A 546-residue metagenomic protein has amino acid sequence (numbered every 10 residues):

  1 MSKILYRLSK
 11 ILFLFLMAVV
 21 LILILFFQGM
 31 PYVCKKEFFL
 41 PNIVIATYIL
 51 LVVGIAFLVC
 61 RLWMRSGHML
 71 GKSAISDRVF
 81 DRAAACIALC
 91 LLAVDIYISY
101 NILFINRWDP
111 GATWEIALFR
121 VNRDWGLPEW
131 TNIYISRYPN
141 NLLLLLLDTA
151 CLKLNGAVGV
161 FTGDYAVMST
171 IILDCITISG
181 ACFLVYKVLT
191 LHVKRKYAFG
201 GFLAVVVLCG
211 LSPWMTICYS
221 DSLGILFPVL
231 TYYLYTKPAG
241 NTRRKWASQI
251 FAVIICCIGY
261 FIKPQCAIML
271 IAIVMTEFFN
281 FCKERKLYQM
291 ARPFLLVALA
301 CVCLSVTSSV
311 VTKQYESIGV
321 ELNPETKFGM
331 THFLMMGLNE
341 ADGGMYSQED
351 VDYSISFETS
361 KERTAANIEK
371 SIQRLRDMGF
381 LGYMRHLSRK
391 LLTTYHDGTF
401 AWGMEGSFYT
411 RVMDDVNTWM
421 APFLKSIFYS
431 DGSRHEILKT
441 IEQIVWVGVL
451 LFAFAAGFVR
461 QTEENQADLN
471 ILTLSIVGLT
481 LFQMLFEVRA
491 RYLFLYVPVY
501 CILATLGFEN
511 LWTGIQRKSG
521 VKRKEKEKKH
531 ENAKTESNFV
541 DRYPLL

Functional and structural regions predicted by a protein language model:
M1-I96, A291-A300, K518-S519, E525 (+1 more regions): Start-transfer (signal-anchor) and selected internal transmembrane alpha helices of multi-pass inner/ER membrane
L21, K36-I49, V167-S169, L173-D174 (+1 more regions): Membrane-interface anchor segments at the N-terminal boundary of transmembrane helices in multi-pass membrane enzymes
G111-R137, L143, D342-Q348: Extracytosolic helix-loop segments that constitute the early lumenal/periplasmic catalytic or substrate-binding loops
G126-P128, K313-T418: Membrane-proximal stem/loop segments at transmembrane-domain junctions that anchor or position
I133-G163: Short hydrophobic/aromatic helix or loop-helix immediately within or flanking a transmembrane segment in polytopic
S169-H192, L230, L451-F458: Transmembrane-helix motifs of polytopic, lipid-linked glycan transferases
V185-V207, Q466-N470: Transmembrane-helix signature of polytopic, membrane-embedded enzymes that assemble or transfer cell-envelope glycans
G210-G224, I262: Short acidic/glycine- and proline-prone juxtamembrane loop motifs at membrane-interface regions of multi-pass membrane
